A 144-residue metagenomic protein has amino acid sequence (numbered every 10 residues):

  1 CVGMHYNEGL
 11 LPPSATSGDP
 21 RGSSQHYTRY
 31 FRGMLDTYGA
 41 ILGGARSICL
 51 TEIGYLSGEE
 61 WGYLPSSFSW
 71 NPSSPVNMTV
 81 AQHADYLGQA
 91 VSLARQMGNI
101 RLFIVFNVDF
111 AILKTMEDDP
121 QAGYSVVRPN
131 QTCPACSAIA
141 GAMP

Functional and structural regions predicted by a protein language model:
C1-R29, L35, G44-E59, Y63-S66 (+1 more regions): Aromatic- and acid-rich polysaccharide-binding/catalytic face of secreted or lumenal carbohydrate-active enzymes
F31-G39, G54, L87-V91: Alpha-helical scaffolding within the catalytic cores of extracellular/periplasmic polymer-degrading hydrolases
A40-G43, A94-R95: Acidic (Asp/Glu)-rich catalytic clusters
L64-Q89, L93-P144: Aromatic-rich peripheral "rim/lid" segments of glycoside hydrolase catalytic domains that contact and position glycan
